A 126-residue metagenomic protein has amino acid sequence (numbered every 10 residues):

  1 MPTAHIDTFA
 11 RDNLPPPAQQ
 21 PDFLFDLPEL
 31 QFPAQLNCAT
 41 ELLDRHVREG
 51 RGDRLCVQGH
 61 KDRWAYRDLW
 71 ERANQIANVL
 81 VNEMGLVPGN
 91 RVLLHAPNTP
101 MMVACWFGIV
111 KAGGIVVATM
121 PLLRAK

Functional and structural regions predicted by a protein language model:
P2-N13, F32-C56, E71: A short N-terminal helical cap/helix-turn-helix that marks the beginning of AMP-binding/adenylate-forming
Q19-P28: Short, contiguous pre-domain boundary segments
E29-A34, N98: Active-site diphosphate/adenylate-binding microenvironment
D53-F107, R124-K126: Conserved AMP-binding/adenylate-forming core of the ANL superfamily
V110: Anion (oxyanion) recognition and catalysis
G113: Structured binding elements
T119-P121: Short beta->alpha connector loops at strand-helix junctions that form conserved, small/polar/Pro-enriched
